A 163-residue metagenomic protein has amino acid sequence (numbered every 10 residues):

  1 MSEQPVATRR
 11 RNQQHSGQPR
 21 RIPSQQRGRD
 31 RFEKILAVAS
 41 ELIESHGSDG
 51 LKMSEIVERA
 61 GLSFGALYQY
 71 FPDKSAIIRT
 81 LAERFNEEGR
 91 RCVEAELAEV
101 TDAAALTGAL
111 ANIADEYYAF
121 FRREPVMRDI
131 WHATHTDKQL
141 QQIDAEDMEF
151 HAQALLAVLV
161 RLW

Functional and structural regions predicted by a protein language model:
M1-D30: N-terminal intrinsically disordered/low-complexity leader segments
G28-A39, I56, L81-G89: Generic hydrophobic, amphipathic alpha-helix propensity
K34, L42-A76: Helix-turn-helix
V38-L42, F120: Short amphipathic alpha-helical elements of helix-turn-helix/winged-helix folds
D73, R123-E124, D137: Short loop-to-helix capping motifs
T80, A95-R122: Hydrophobic alpha-helical connector segments
R91, G108, D115, A119-F120 (+2 more regions): Amphipathic alpha-helical packing segments from all-alpha helical-bundle domains
